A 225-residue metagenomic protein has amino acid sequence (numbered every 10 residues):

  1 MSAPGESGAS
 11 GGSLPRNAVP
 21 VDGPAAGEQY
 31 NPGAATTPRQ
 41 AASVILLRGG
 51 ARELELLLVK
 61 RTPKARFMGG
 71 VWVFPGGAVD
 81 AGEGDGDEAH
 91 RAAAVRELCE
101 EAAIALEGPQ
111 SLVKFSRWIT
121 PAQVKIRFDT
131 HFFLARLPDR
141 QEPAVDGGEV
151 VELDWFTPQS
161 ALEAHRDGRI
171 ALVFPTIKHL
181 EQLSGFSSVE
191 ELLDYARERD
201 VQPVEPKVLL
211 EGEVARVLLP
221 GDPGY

Functional and structural regions predicted by a protein language model:
M1-V150, D154-Y225: N-terminal leader/linker segments that precede catalytic domains of diphosphate-processing enzymes
